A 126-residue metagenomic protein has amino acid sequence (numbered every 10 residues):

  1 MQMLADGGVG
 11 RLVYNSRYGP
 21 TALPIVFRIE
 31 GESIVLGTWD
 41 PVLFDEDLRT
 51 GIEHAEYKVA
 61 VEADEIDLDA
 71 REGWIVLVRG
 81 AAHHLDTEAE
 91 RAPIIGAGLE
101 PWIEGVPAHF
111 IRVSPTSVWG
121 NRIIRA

Functional and structural regions predicted by a protein language model:
M1-A5: Extreme N-terminal tail/first-helix region
G7, G51, A97-G98: Alpha-helix boundary/capping residues
G7-P41: Short beta-strand segments
G10, P24-I25, E46-R49, D64-I66: Short secondary-structure capping micro-motifs at structural edges
E30-G31, L43-E46, P93: A short local loop/turn or secondary-structure capping micro-motif enriched for an aromatic residue
V35-K58: Helix-adjacent hinge/juxtasegments
K58-A126: Charged, gly/pro-rich active-site loop segments
